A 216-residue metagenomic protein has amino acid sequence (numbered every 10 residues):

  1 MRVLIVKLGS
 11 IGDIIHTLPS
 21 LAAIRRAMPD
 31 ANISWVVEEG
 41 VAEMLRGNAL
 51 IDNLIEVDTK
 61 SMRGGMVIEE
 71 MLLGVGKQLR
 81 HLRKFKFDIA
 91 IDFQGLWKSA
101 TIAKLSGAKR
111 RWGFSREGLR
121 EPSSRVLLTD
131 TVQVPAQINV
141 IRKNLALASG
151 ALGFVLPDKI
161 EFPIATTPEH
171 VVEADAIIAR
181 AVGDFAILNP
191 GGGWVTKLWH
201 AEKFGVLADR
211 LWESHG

Functional and structural regions predicted by a protein language model:
M1-G216: Catalytic machinery of carbohydrate-active enzymes, primarily nucleotide-sugar-dependent glycosyltransferases
